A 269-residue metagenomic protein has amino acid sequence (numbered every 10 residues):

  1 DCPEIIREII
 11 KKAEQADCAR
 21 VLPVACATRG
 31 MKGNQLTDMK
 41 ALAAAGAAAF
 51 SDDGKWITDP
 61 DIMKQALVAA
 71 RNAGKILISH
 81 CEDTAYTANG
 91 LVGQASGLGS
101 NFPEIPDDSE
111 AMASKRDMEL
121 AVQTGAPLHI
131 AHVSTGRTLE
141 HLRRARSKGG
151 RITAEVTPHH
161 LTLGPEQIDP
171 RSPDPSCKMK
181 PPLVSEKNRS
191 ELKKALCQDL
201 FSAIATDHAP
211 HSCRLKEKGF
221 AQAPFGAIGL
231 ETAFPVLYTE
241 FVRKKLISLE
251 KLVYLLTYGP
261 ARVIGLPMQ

Functional and structural regions predicted by a protein language model:
D1, V133-R137, L256: Short beta->alpha linker loops
D1-A16: Metal-associated gating/positioning segment near the N- to mid-region
A13-A19, Q123, A145-R151, K244-L246: Short helix-capping segments at alpha-helix termini
C18-C26: Short beta-strand/loop segments at the ligand-binding rim of alpha/beta enzyme cores
C26-K32: Active-site beta->alpha loop and helix N-cap motifs at the rims of alpha/beta catalytic domains
N34-I204: Histidine/acidic residue-rich metal-binding segments in metalloenzymes
G99-P127, S176, Q198, S202-A203 (+1 more regions): His/Asp/Glu-enriched, well-ordered alpha-helical/loop segment that forms or immediately abuts the divalent-metal
